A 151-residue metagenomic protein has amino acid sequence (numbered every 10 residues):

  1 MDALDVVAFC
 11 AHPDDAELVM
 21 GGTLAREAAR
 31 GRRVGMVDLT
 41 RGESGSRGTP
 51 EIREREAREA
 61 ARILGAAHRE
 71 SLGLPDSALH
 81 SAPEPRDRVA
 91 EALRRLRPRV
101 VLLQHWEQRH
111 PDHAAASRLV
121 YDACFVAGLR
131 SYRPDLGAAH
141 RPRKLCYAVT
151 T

Functional and structural regions predicted by a protein language model:
M1-F9, H80-T151: Metal-dependent de-N-acetylase/amidase catalytic core
M1-L96, V126: Active-site rim/loop-helix segments in enzyme catalytic domains that contact anionic ligands
